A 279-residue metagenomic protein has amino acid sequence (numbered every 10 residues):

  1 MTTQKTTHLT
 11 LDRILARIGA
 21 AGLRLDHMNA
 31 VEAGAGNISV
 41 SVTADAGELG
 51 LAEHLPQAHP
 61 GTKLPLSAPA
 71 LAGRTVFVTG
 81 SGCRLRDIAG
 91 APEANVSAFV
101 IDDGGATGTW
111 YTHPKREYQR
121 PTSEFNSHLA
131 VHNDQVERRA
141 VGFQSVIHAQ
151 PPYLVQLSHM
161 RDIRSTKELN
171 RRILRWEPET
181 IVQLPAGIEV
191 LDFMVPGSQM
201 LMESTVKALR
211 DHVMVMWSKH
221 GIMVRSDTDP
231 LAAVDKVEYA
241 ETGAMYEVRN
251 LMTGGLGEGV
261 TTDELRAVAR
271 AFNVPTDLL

Functional and structural regions predicted by a protein language model:
M1-L279: Glycine-rich flexible loops
